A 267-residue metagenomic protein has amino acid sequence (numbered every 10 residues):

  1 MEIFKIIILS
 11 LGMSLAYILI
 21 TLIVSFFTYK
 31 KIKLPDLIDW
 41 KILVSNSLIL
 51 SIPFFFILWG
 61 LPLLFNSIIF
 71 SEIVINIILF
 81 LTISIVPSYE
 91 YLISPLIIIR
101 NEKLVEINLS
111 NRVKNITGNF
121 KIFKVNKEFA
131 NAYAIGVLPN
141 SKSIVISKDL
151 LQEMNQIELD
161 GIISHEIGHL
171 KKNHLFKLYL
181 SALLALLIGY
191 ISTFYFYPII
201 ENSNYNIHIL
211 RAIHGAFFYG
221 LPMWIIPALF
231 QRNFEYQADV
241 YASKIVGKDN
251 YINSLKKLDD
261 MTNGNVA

Functional and structural regions predicted by a protein language model:
M1-W59, L63-E72, N76-L186, Y190-S203 (+1 more regions): Polar-ligand-bearing catalytic/cofactor-coordination segments of membrane-embedded or membrane-tethered inner-membrane
N206-H214: Acidic/His/Gly-enriched intrinsically disordered linker/tail segments that often contain short helix/coil "MoRF-like"
I213-A228: Hydrophobic alpha-helical transmembrane segments of polytopic membrane proteins
